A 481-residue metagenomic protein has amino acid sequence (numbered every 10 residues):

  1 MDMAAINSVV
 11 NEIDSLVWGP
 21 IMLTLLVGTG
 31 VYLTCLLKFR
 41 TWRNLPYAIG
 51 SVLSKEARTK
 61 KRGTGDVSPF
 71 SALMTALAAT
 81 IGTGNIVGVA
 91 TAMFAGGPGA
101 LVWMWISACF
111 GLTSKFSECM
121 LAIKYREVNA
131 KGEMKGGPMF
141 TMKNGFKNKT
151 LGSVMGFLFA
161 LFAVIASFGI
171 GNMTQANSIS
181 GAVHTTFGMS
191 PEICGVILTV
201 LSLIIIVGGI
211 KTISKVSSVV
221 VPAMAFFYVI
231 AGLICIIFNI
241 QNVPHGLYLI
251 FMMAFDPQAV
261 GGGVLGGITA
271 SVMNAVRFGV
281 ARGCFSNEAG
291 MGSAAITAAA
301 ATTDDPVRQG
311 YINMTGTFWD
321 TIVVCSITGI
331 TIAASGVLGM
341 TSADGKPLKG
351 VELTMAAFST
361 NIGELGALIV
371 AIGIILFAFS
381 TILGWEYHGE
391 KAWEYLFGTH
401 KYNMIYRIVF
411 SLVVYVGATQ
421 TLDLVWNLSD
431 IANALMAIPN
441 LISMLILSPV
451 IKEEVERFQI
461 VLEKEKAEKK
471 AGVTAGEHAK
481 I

Functional and structural regions predicted by a protein language model:
M1-T83, M93-A100, G111, S411 (+2 more regions): N-terminal alpha-helical transmembrane segments of multi-pass membrane transport and channel/translocase proteins
A5-I6, L36-T41, G84-V89, S167-I179 (+5 more regions): Transmembrane helix-loop junctions in multi-pass membrane proteins
L25-T29, L36-I49, F159, A176-V183 (+4 more regions): Membrane-interface loop-to-helix entry segments
T29, L33-T34, S107-G132, M139 (+3 more regions): Helix-loop-helix module between adjacent transmembrane segments
F39-V67, T91, G96-L101, W105 (+5 more regions): Flexible loop linkers connecting adjacent transmembrane helices in multi-pass alpha-helical membrane transporters
T59-A95, L121-G145, L158-V164, L265-F318: Alpha-helical membrane segments and immediately flanking helix-loop junctions that form or couple to the substrate/ion
F110-E118, V196-I210, V221-Q241, M273 (+3 more regions): Selective recognition of specific alpha-helical transmembrane segments in multi-pass small-molecule
E118-R126, A130, A231-F251, P257-G267 (+3 more regions): Extracellular/periplasmic helix-exit of transmembrane alpha-helices
